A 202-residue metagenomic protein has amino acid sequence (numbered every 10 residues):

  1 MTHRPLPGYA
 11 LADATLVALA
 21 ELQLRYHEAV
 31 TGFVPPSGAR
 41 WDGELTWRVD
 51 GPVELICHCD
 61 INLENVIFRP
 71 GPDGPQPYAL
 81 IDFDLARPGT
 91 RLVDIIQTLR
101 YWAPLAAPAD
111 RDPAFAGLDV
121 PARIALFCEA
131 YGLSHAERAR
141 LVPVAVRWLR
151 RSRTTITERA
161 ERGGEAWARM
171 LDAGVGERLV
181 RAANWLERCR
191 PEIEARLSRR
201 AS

Functional and structural regions predicted by a protein language model:
M1-H58, R69-Q76: ATP-binding pocket architecture of kinase catalytic cores
H3-L11, R87-G89, A106-D112: Short, polar/flexible loop-turn hinges at active-site or ligand-entry regions and domain interfaces
A18, L22, D94, R123: Charged catalytic carboxylate motif
T46-D94, P104-A106: Active-site acidic catalytic loop and adjacent metal/ATP-binding pocket of ATP-dependent phosphoryl transfer enzymes
I95-G132, W148-R159: Active-site activation/catalytic loop segments of kinase-like enzymes and analogous catalytic loops in related
R140-P143: Eukaryotic Ser/Thr/Pro-rich intrinsically disordered, low-complexity regulatory regions
S152-S202: ATP/Mg2+ or Mg2+-diphosphate-binding catalytic cores that bind nucleotide phosphates or diphosphates via glycine-rich
